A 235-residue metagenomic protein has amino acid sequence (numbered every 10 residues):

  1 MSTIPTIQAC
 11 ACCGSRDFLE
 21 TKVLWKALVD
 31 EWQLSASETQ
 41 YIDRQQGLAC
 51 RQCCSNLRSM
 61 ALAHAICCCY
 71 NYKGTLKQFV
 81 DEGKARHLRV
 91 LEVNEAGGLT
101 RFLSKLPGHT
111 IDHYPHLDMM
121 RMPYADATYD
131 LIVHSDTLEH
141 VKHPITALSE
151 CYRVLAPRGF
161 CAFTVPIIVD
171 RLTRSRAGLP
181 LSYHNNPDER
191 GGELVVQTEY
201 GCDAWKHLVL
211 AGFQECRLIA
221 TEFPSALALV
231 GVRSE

Functional and structural regions predicted by a protein language model:
M1-A127, C202-A204, E222-E235: Conserved N-terminal segment of class I S-adenosyl-L-methionine
S2-Q8, C12-L28, I145-Y152, A156-E235: S-adenosyl-L-methionine-dependent methyltransferase catalytic module, highlighting the catalytic core
A36, V141, L194-V195: A generic secondary-structure micro-motif detector that highlights 1-2 residue hydrophobic/ambivalent hotspots embedded
Q78-F79, S135, E150: A generic secondary-structure signal
T100, K142, R171: Glycine/Thr-rich phosphate-binding loops of Rossmann-like dinucleotide-binding domains
H116-M119, H143, I167: Poly-acidic low-complexity segments
Y129-V133: Hydrophobic beta-strand segment of the Class I
D136-H140: A short His-aromatic
